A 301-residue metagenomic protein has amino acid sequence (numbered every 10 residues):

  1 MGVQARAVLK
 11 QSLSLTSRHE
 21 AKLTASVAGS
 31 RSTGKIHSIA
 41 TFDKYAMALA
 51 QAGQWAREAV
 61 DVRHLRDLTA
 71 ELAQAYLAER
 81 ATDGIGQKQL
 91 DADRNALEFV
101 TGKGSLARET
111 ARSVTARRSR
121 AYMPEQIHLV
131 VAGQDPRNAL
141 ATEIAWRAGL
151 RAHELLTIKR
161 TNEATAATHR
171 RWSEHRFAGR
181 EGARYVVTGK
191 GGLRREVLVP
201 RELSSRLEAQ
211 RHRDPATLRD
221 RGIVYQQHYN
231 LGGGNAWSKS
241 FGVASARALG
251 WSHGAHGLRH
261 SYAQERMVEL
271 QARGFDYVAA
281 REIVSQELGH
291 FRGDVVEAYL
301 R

Functional and structural regions predicted by a protein language model:
M1-A50, Q54-R57, L198: Basic/aromatic DNA-contact patch characteristic of tyrosine site-specific recombinases
R31-L106: Non-catalytic DNA-binding core/recognition domains of DNA-processing enzymes
Y45, I127, R137-A139, S238 (+1 more regions): Short, leucine-enriched amphipathic alpha-helices that occur as contiguous helical runs
Q74-A78, F99-L129: Flexible interdomain linker/hinge and immediately adjacent N-terminus of the catalytic tyrosine-recombinase domain
P124-L156: Basic, Lys/Arg- and aromatic-enriched nucleic-acid-binding interface segment
I158-R206: Conserved tyrosine-mediated DNA breakage-rejoining catalytic core shared by Y-recombinases
L198-H253, G257-Q264: Active-site/catalytic core of tyrosine-dependent DNA strand-transfer enzymes
S238-Q286, H290-D294, A298: Short, basic (Lys/Arg/His-rich) helix/loop patches that form interaction surfaces in the mid-to-C-terminal regions
